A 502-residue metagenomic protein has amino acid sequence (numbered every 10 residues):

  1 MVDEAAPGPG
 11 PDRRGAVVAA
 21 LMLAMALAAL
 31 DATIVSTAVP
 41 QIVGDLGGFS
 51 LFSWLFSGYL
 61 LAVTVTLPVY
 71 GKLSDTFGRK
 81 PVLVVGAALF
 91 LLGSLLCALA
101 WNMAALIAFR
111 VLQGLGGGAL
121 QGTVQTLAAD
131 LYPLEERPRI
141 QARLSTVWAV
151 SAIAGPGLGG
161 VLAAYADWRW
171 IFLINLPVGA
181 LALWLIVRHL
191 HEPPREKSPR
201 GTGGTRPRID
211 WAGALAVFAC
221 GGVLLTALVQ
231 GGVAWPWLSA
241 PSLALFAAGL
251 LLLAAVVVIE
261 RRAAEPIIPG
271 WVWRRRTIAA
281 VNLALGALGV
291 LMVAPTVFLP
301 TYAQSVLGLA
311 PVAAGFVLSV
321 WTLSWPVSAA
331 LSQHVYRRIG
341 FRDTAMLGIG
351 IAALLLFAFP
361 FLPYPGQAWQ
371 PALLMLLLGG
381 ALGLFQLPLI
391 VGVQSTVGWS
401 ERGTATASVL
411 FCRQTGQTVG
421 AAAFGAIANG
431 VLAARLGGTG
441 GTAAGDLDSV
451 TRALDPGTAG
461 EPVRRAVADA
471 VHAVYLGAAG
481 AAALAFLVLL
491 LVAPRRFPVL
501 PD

Functional and structural regions predicted by a protein language model:
V2-V17, T451-D502: Transmembrane-helix exit segments and adjacent C-terminal regions of multi-pass membrane proteins
G15-T37, S50-G58, K80, A212 (+5 more regions): 12-transmembrane solute porter fold
I34, V65, V69, L92 (+8 more regions): Residue positions within transmembrane alpha-helices of multi-pass solute transporters
I42-V43, L73-S74, L158-A166, L228 (+4 more regions): Interfacial helix-cap and linker-helix signal at transmembrane-aqueous boundaries of multi-pass secondary transporters
T64, L91-L92, L176-L183, L253 (+2 more regions): Small-residue-rich packing faces within the transmembrane alpha-helices of Major Facilitator Superfamily
L67-A212, P365: Helix-loop-helix hairpins in multi-pass membrane proteins, especially solute transporters
A164-A284, L291, L309, V317 (+2 more regions): Hydrophobic transmembrane-helix bundles of small-molecule transporters
A164-L173, Q230-S242, G430-A479: A membrane-interface helix-boundary motif in multi-pass transporters
